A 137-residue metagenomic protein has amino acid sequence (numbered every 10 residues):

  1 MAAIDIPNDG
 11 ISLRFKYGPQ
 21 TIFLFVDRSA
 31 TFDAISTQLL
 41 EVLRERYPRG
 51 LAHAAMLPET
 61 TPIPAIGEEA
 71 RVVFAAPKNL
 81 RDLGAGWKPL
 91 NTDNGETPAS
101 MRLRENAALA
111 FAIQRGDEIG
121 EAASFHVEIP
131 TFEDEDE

Functional and structural regions predicted by a protein language model:
M1-E137: Ubiquitin system architectures
